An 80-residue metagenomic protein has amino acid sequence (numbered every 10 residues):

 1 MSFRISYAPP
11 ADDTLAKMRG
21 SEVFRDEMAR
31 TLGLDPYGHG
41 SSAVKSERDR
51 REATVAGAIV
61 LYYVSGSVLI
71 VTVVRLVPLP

Functional and structural regions predicted by a protein language model:
M1-I59, Y63-P80: Basic, Lys/Arg-enriched alpha-helical interface segments
